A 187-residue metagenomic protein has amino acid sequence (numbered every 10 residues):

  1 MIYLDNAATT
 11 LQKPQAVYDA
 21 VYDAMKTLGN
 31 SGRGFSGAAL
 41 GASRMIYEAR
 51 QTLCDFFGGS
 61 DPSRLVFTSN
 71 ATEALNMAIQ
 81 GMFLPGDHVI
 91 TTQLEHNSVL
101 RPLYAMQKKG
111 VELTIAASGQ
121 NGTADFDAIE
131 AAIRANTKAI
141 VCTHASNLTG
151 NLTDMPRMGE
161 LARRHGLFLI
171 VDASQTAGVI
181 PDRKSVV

Functional and structural regions predicted by a protein language model:
M1-S185: Pyridoxal 5′-phosphate
